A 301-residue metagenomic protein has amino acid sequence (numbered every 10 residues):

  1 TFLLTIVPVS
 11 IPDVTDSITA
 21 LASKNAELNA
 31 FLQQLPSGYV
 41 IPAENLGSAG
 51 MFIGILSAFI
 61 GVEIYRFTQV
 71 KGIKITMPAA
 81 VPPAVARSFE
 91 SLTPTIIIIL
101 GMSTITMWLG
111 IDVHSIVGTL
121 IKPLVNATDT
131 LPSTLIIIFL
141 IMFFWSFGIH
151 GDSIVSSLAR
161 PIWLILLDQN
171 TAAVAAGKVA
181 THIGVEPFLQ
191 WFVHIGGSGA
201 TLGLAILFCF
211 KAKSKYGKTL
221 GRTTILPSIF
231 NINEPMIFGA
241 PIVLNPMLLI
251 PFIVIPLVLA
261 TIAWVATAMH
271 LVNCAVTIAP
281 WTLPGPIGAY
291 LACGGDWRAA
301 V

Functional and structural regions predicted by a protein language model:
T1-H150, L283-V301: Signature of multi-pass transmembrane helix bundles
F2-L3, I96-T104, I141-W163, M247-M269: Hydrophobic alpha-helical membrane-insertion segments
I11-Q34, D168-A180, A205, T223 (+1 more regions): Transmembrane alpha-helical segments and their short flanking loops that form helix-hairpins/helix-helix interfaces
L35-G47, I137-F147, V193-T201, N245-A260: Hydrophobic alpha-helical transmembrane segments
F52, T93-I96, L135-I136, Q190 (+4 more regions): Hydrophobic alpha-helical transmembrane segments
S57, G61, M102, T106 (+4 more regions): Alpha-helical transmembrane segments of multipass membrane proteins
G72-S88, P123-L124, L164-H182, Y216-I237 (+1 more regions): Juxtamembrane inter-helical linkers in multi-pass membrane proteins
S103-A212: Membrane-embedded translocation segments of transport machinery
